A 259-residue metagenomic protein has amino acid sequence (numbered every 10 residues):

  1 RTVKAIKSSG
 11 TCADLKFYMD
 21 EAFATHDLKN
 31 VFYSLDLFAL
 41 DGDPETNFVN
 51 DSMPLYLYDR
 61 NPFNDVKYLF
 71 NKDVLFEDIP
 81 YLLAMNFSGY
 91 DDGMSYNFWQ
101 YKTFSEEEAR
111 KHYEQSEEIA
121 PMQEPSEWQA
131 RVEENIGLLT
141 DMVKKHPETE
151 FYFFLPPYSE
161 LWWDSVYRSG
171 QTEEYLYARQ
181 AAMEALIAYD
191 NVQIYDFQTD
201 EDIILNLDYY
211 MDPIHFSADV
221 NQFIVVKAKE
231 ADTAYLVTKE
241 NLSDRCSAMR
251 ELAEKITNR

Functional and structural regions predicted by a protein language model:
R1-Y68: Membrane-embedded segments
K4, N30-D36, E150-L155, Q193-Q198: A structural signal for short, well-ordered beta-strand segments and their strand-loop junctions that often border
L15-Y18, N135-L138, A178, V220 (+1 more regions): Stable alpha-helical elements in mature extracytoplasmic
V31, E106-Y189: Conserved, well-ordered alpha-helix/loop/beta-strand core segments that scaffold catalytic motifs
L35, F48-K145, T233, E240-R259: Secreted/periplasmic serine-hydrolase-like ester/acetyl group-modifying domain
A39-D43, S159-D164, I203-N206: Short catalytic/ligand-binding loop motif for oxyanion handling, primarily in non-cytosolic enzymes, centered on
T46-S52, Y167-Q171, Y210-M211: Short secondary-structure boundary/capping segments
Q180-R259: C-terminal regions of proteins
